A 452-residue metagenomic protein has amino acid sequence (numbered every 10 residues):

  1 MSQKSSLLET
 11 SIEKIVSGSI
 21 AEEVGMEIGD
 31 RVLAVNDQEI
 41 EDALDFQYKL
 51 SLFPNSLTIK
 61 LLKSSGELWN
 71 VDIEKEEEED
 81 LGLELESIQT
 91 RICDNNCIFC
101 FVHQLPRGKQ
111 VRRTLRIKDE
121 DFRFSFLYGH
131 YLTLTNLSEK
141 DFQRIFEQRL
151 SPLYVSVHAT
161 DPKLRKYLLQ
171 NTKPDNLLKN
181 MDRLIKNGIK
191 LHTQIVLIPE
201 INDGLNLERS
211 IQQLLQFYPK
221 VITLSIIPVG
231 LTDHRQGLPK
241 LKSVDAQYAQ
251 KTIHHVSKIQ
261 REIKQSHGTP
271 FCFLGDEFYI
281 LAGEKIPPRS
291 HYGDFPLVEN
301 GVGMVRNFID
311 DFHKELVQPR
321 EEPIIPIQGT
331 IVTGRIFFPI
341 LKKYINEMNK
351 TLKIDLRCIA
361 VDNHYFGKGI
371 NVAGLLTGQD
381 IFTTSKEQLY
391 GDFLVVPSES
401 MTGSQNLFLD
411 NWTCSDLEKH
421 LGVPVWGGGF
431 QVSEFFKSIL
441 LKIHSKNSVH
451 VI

Functional and structural regions predicted by a protein language model:
M1-L7, S11-I12, G283-I452: Radical SAM enzyme core and accessory elements
V16-A21, D42-L44: Short alpha-helix capping/helix-loop boundary micro-motifs
A21, G29-V32, F46, I59 (+1 more regions): Terminal peptide-recognition signature
E23-E41: Conserved PDZ fold ligand-binding element
Q47-E84: PDZ-domain C-terminal substructure recognizer with occasional recognition of PDZ-binding tails
E67-L68, K75-K220, G230-I259: Conserved Radical SAM active-site core
P152-Y154, K190-H192, T223-S225, F271-F273 (+1 more regions): Structural preference for beta-strand elements that scaffold enzyme active sites
E200-I201, V221-Q247, S266-S290, N363-K368 (+1 more regions): Flexible glycine/acidic-rich beta-alpha junction loops that bind and position SAM and/or redox cofactors in anaerobic
